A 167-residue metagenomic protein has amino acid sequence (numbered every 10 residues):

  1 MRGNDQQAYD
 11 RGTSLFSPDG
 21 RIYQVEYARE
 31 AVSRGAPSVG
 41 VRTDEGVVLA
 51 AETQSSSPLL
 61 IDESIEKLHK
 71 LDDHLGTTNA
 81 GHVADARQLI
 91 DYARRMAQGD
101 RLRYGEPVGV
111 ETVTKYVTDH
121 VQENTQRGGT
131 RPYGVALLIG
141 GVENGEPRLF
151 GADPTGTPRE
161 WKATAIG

Functional and structural regions predicted by a protein language model:
M1-G167: Long, low-complexity N-terminal extensions
